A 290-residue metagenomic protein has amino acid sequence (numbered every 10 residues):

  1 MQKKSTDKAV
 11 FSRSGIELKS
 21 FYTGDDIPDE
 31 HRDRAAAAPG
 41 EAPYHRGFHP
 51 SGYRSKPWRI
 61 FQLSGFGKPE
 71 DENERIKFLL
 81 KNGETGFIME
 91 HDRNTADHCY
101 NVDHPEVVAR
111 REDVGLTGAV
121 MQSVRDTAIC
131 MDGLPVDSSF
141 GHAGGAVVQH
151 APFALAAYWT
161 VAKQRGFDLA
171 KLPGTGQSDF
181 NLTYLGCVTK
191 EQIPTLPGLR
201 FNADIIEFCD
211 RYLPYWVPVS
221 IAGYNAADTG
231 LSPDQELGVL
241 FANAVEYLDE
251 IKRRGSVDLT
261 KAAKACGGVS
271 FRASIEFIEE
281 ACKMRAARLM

Functional and structural regions predicted by a protein language model:
M1-K283: Catalytic alpha/beta active-site cores
A286-A287: Short, well-ordered alpha-helical segments
